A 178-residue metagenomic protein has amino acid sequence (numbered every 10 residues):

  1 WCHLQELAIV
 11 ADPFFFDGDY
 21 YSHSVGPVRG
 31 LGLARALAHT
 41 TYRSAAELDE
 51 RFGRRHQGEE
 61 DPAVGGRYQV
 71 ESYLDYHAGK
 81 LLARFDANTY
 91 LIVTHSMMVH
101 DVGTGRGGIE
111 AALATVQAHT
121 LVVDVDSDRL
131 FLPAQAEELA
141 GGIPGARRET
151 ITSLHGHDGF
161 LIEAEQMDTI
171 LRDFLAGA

Functional and structural regions predicted by a protein language model:
W1-K80: Alpha/beta-hydrolase-fold enzymes
T40, R84, G142: Conserved catalytic core of Hanks-type protein kinase domains
Y76-H77, I92-A112: Active-site nucleophile elbow and catalytic-triad environment of alpha/beta-hydrolase enzymes
K80, M97-D101, D126-F131: Acidic catalytic loop of the alpha/beta-hydrolase fold
N88-H95, T169: Feature representing long, continuous alpha-helical segments
G105-E110, A118, R129-G141: Short alpha-helix in the alpha/beta-hydrolase fold that links the catalytic acid
V116, V122-D124: Short beta-strand/loop motif that positions the catalytic acidic residue of the alpha/beta-hydrolase fold
E137-E138, G145-A178: Catalytic active-site module of serine/aspartate enzymes centered on a nucleophile-bearing elbow/loop
